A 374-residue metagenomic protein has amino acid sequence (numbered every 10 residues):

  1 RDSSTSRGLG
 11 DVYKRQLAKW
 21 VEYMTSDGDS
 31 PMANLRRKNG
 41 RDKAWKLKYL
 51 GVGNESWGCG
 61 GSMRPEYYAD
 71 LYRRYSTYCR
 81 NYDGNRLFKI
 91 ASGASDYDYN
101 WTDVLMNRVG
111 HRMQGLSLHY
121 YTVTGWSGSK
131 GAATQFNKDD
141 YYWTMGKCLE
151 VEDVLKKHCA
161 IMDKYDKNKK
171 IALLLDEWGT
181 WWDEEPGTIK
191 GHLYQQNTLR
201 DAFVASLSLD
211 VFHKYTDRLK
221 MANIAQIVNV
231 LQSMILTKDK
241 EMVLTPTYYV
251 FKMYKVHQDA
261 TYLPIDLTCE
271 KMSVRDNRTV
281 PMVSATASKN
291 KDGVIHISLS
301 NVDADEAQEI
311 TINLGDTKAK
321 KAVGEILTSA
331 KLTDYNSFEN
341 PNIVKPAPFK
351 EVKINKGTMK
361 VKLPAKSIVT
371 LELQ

Functional and structural regions predicted by a protein language model:
D2-Y13: Single conserved hydrophobic/aromatic residue that forms the stacking wall/gate of nucleotide- or nucleobase-binding
D11-G28, H111: Carboxylate/His-rich catalytic cores and anion/metal-binding grooves
W20, L50, Y75, L116 (+6 more regions): Conserved, mostly hydrophobic/aromatic
S26-A44: Short mixed-charge
D42-W45, Y49, S56-L209: Active-site neighborhood of glycoside hydrolase catalytic domains
K170-S284: Aromatic/acidic polysaccharide-binding cleft in carbohydrate-active enzymes
T279-K318, G324, V369: Carbohydrate-binding surface patches
K318-M359, L363: Acidic, Ser/Thr/Pro-rich beta/coil linker or hinge segments at domain junctions
